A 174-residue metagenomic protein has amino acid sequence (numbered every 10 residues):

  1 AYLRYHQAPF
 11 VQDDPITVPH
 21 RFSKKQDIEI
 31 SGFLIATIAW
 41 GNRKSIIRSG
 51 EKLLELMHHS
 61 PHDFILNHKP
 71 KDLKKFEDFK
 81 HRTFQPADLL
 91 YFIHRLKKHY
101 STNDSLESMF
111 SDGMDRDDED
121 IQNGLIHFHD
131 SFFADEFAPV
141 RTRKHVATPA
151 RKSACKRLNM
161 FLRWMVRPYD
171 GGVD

Functional and structural regions predicted by a protein language model:
A1-D174: HhH-family (HhH-GPD) DNA N-glycosylase catalytic core used in base-excision repair
